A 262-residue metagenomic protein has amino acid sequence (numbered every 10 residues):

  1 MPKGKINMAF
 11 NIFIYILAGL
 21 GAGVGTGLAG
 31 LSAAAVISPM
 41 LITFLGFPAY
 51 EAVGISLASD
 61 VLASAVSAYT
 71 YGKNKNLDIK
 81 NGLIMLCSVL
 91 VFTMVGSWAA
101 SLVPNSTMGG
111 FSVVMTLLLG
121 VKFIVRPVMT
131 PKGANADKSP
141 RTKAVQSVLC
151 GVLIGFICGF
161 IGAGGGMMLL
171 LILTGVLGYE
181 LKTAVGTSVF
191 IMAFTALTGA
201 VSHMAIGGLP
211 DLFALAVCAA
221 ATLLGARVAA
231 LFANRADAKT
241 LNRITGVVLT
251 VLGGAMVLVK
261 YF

Functional and structural regions predicted by a protein language model:
M1-V24, S38-F44, A49, T70-F156 (+4 more regions): Juxtamembrane transmembrane-helix boundary motif
M8-N11, L57-Y69, G164-L173: Hydrophobic, membrane-facing alpha-helical anchors
L28-I37, G162-I172: Transmembrane helix boundary and interhelical junction motifs in multipass membrane proteins
S38, A58, L62, L117 (+4 more regions): Alpha-helical transmembrane segments of polytopic integral membrane proteins, especially the permease/helical cores
A49-V53, V185, V189: Small-residue hotspots at the loop-to-helix junctions and early N-terminal turns of transmembrane alpha-helices
S56-D60, S188-M192, A214-L215, A219: Short hydrophobic/aromatic, small-residue-rich stretches within specific transmembrane helices of secondary active
A58-V66, V91-F92, A99, I191-T198: Membrane-embedded alpha-helical segments of transport systems, primarily multispan ion/solute transporters
